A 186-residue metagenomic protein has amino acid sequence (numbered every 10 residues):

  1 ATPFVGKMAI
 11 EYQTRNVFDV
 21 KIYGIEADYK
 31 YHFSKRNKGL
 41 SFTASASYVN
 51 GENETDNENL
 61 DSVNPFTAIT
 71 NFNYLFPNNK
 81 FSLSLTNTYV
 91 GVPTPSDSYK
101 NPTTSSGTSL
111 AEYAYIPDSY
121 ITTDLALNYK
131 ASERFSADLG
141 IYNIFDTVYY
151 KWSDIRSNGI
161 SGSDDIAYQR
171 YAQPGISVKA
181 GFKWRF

Functional and structural regions predicted by a protein language model:
T2-Y99: Gram-negative outer-membrane beta-barrel transporters
K7-T14, E52-D56, S105-E112, I121 (+1 more regions): Extracytoplasmic loops and strand-loop junctions of Gram-negative outer membrane beta-barrel proteins
V17-Y23, S62-P65, Y115-Y120, R170-G175: Short sequence motifs at beta-strands and strand-loop junctions characteristic of Gram-negative outer-membrane
P77, Y89-T104, N128-F186: C-terminal beta-signal and adjacent terminal beta-strands/loops of Gram-negative outer-membrane beta-barrel proteins
T122-A126: Short glycine-rich, acidic/polar surface loops and turns
